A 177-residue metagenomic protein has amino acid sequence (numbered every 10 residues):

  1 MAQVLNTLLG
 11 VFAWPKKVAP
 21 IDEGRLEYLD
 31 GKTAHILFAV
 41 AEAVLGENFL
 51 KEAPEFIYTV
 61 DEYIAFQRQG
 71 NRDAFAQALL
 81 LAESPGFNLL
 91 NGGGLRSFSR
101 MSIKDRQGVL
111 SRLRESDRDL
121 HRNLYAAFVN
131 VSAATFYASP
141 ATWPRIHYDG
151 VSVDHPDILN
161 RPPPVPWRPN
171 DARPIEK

Functional and structural regions predicted by a protein language model:
M1-G31, P140-K177: Extended, aromatic/histidine-rich regions of cofactor-dependent oxidoreductases associated with respiratory
E23-A138: Flexible, low-complexity segments enriched for small/polar residues
